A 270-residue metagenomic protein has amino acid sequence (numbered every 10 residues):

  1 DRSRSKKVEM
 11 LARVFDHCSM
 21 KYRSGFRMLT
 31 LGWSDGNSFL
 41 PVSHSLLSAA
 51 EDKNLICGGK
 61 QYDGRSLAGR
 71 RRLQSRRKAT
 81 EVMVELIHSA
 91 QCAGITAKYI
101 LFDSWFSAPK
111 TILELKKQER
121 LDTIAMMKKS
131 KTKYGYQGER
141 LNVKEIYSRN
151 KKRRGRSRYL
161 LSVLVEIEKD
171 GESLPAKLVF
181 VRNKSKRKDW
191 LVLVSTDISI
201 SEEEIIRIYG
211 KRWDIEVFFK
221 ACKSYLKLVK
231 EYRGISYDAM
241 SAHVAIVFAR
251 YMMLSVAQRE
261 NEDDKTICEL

Functional and structural regions predicted by a protein language model:
D1, E202-R233: Short amphipathic alpha-helical "interface-anchor" segments enriched in bulky aromatics
D1-A50: Active-site-proximal, Lys/Arg-enriched surface segment that forms a nucleic-acid-binding/basic interface patch
D1-S3, L31, I100-F106, T123 (+3 more regions): Short, conserved catalytic/metal-binding motifs centered on acidic residues
S3-S5, P41-V42, K110, Y134-G135 (+1 more regions): Short helix/loop capping segments that flank catalytic or ligand/cofactor-binding pockets
H44, A50-L67: Short acidic, low-complexity segments enriched in Ser/Thr/Gly/Pro
G59-S185, K265-E269: An internal, acidic/charged active-site-proximal segment that coordinates divalent cations and/or engages
L178-I200: Charge-patterned, long linear interaction tracts outside catalytic cores
L228-L270: Basic, amphipathic alpha-helical segments enriched in Lys/Arg and hydrophobic/aromatic residues
